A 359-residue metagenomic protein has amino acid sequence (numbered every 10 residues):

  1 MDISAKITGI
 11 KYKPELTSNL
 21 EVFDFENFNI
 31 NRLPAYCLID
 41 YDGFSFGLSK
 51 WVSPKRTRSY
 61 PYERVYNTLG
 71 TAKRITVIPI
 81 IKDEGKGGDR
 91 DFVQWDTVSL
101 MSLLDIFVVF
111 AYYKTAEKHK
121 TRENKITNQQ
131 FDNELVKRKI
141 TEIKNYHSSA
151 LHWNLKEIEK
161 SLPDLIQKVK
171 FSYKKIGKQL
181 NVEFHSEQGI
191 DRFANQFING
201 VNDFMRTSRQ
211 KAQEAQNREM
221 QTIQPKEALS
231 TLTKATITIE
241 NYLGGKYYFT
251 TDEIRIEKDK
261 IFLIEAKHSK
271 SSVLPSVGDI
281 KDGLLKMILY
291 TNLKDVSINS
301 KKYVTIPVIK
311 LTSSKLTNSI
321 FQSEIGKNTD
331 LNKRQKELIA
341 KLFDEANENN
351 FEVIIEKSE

Functional and structural regions predicted by a protein language model:
M1-A194: Terminal, charged accessory segments of proteins
S208-G245: A short acidic/basic microdomain associated with nuclease active sites
N241, L274-D282, D330: Conserved aromatic-histidine-acidic binding/catalytic patches
Y242-I256, G283: Catalytic centers of nucleases
T251-R255, K260-V273: Conserved catalytic cores of phosphodiester-cleaving nucleases, focusing on short active-site segments
H268-I280, N292-E324: Nucleic-acid nuclease catalytic cores
D282-L289: Substrate-gripping "pore-loop 1 plus following alpha2 helix"
I325-E359: Polybasic (Lys/Arg-rich)
